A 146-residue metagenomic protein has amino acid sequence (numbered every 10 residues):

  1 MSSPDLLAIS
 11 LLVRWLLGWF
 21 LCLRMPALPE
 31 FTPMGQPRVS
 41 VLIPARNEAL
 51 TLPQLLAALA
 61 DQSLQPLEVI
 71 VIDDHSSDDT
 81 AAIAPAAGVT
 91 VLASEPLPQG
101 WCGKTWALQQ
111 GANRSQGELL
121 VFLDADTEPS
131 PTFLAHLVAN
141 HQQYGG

Functional and structural regions predicted by a protein language model:
M1-G35: N-terminal membrane-anchoring/stem segments of glycan-assembly enzymes
P37-S40, E68: Cell-envelope/extracellular polymer assembly enzymes that use nucleotide-activated donors
L50-Q54, D78-A86, T132-L134: Acidic helix N-cap motif at the loop->helix transition within catalytic regions of sugar-transfer enzymes
A57-P66: Short, acidic, metal-binding catalytic loop of nucleotide-sugar glycosyltransferases
Q65, D73-A82, P96: A conserved acidic beta->alpha catalytic loop
L108, L120: Short aromatic/hydrophobic "clamp" motif used to bind/position activated sugar donors
D124-E128: The conserved acidic donor/metal-binding loop of glycosyltransferases
T132-G146: Conserved donor NDP-sugar-binding/catalytic core segment of glycosyltransferases
